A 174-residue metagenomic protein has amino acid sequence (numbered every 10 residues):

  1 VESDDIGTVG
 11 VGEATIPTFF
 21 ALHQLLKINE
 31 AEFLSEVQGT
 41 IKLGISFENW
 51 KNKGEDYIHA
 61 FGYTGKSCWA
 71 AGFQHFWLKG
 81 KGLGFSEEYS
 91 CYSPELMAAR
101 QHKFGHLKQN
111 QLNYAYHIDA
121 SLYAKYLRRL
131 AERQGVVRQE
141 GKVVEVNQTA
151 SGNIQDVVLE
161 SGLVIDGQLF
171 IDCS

Functional and structural regions predicted by a protein language model:
V1-D5: Conserved acidic E/D residue at the C-terminus of a beta-strand in Rossmann-like folds
T8-M97: Dinucleotide-binding Rossmann-like beta1-alpha1 core, especially the glycine-rich loop that anchors the ADP
A14, N110-L130, R138-G141, C173: Short beta-strand to alpha-helix junction loop
P94-L122, D156, V164: Helix-loop-beta segment of a Rossmann-like dinucleotide-binding subdomain
Q139-D156: A conserved short coil-to-beta-strand element within the FAD-binding core of flavoproteins
L159-L169: Core beta-strand elements of the Rossmann-like FAD/NAD(P) dinucleotide-binding domain in flavoenzyme oxidoreductases
